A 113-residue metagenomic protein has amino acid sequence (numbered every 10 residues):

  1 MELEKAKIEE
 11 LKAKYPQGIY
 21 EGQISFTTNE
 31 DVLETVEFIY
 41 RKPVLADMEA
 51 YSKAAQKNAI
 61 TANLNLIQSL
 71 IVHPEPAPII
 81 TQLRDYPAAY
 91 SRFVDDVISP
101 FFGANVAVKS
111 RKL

Functional and structural regions predicted by a protein language model:
M1-M48, K112-L113: Short, charged/polar N-terminal "headpieces" of proteins
V32-L113: Short, surface-exposed, charged amphipathic helix/loop patches that serve as local interaction elements
